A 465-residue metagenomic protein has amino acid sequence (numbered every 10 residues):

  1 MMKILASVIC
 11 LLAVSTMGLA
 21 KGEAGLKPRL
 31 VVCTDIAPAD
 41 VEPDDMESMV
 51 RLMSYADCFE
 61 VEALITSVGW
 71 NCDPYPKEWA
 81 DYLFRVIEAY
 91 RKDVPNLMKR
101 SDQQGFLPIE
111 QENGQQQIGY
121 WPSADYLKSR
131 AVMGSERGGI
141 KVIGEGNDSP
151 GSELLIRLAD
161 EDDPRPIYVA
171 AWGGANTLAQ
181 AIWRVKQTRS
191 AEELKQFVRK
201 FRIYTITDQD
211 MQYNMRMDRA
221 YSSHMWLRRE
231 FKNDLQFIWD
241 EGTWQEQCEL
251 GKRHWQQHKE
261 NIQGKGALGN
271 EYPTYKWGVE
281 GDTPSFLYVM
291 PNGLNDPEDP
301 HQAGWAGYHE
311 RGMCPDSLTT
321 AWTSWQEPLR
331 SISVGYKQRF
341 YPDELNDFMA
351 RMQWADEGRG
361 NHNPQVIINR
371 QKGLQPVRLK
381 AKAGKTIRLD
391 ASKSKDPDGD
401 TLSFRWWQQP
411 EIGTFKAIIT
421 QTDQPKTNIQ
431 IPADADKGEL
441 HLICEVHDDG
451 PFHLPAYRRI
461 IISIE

Functional and structural regions predicted by a protein language model:
M1-G22: Bacterial Sec-dependent N-terminal signal peptides
K21-R388, S392-K416, T427, P432-D434: N-terminal acidic, glycine/proline-rich low-complexity segments
I419-Q424: Short beta-strand segments within Ig-like beta-sandwich modules, predominantly Fibronectin type-III
D436-E439: Solvent-exposed loop/turn motifs of extracellular immunoglobulin-like beta-sandwich domains
H447-H453: Short, solvent-exposed loop/turn segments at the edges of extracellular beta-sandwich modules
H453-I460: Extracellular and select intracellular beta-sandwich modules with Ser/Thr-enriched, small-residue motifs on
I461-E465: Short beta-strand edge segments in extracellular beta-sheet folds
